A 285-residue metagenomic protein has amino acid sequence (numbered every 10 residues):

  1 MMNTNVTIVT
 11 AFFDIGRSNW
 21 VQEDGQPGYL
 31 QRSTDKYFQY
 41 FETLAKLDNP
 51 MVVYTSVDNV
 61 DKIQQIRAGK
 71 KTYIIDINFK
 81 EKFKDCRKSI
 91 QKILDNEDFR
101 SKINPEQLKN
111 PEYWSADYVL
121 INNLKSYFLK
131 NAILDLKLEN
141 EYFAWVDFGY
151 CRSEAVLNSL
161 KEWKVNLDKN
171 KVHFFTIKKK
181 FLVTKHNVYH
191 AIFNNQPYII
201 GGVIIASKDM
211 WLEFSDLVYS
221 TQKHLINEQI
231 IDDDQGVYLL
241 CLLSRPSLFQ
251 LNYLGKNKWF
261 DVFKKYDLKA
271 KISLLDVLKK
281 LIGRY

Functional and structural regions predicted by a protein language model:
M1-K36: N-proximal low-complexity "stem/linker" segments adjacent to membrane-targeting elements
G25-F41, L157-K161, G236: Well-ordered, non-membrane alpha-helical segments in soluble/globular domains
T34-P50, Q65-I66: Short, acidic, metal-binding catalytic loop of nucleotide-sugar glycosyltransferases
T34-Y40, V57-K62, L129-N131: Short alpha-helical segments and helix-capping/turn motifs at coil-helix boundaries
G69-L136: Active-site-proximal specificity loops/subdomain of glycosyltransferases
D117, I121-F175: GT-A fold catalytic core of metal-dependent nucleotide-sugar glycosyltransferases, centered on the diacidic
R152-V156, F193-V277: Catalytic core and acceptor-binding pocket of nucleotide-sugar-dependent glycosyltransferases
V172-H186: Short beta-strand-to-loop element that shapes/binds the nucleotide-sugar donor at the catalytic cleft/hinge
